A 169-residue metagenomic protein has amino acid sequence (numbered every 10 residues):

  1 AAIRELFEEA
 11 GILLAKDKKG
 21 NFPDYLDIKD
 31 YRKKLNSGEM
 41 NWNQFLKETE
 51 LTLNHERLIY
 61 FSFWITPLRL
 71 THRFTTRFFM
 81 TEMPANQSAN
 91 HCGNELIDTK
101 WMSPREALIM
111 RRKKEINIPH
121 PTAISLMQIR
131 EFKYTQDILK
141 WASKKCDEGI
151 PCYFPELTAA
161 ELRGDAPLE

Functional and structural regions predicted by a protein language model:
L6: Hydrophobic alpha-helical positions that pack around
E9-L13: Short alpha-helical functional segments enriched in proximate histidine and acidic residues
K16-K18: Active-site acidic/histidine clusters and adjacent loop/turn architecture that either coordinate catalytic ions
G20-E169: Nudix hydrolase/Nudix homology domain
